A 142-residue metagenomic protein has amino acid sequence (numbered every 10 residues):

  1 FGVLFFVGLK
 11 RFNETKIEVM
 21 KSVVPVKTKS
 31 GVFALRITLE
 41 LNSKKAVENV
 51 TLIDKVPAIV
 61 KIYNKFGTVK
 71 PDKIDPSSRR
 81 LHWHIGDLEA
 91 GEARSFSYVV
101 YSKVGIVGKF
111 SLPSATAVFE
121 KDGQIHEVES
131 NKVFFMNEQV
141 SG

Functional and structural regions predicted by a protein language model:
G2-F12, T116-G142: Extracellular/luminal low-complexity Ser/Thr/Pro-rich, glycosylation-prone repeat/linker regions
F5-S30, K55-V60, D72-K73, V140-G142: Low-complexity, acidic Ser/Thr/Pro/Gly-rich terminal tails and inter-domain linkers that flank the onset of structured
V19-V24, R36-T38, R79-I85, S97-V99: Short structured motifs
P25-E48, I53: Short beta-strand elements of extracellular/lumenal beta-sandwich folds
I37-L39, L52, S97-Y98, P113-T116: OB-fold and OB-like beta-barrel modules that bind single-stranded nucleic acids
E40-A46, P57-I59, K103-G105: Short solvent-exposed strand-capping/beta-turn motif centered on an Asx-Ser/Thr pair
E48-T51, K55-L88: A surface/secretory-pathway sequence property marking extracellular, secreted, or lumenal proteins enriched
H84-K109, Q124: Low-complexity, intrinsically disordered segments enriched in Ser/Thr together with acidic residues
